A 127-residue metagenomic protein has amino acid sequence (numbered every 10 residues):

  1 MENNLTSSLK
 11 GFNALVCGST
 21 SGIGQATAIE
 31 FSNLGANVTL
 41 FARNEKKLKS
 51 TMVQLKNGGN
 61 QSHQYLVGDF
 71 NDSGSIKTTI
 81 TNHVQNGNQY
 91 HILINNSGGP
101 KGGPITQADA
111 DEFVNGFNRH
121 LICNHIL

Functional and structural regions predicted by a protein language model:
M1-L15: Flexible N-terminal pre-Rossmann segment of NAD(P)-dependent oxidoreductases
N13, T20-S21: Conserved glycine-rich cofactor-binding loop
A36-S50: Conserved glycine-rich Rossmann-like NAD(P)H-binding loop of the short-chain dehydrogenase/reductase
G58-D72: Rossmann-fold cofactor-recognition segment
N96-K101: Conserved NAD(P)H cofactor-binding loop of Rossmann-fold oxidoreductase domains
P104-I105, D109-F117: Substrate-binding pocket helix/loop in short-chain dehydrogenase/reductase
